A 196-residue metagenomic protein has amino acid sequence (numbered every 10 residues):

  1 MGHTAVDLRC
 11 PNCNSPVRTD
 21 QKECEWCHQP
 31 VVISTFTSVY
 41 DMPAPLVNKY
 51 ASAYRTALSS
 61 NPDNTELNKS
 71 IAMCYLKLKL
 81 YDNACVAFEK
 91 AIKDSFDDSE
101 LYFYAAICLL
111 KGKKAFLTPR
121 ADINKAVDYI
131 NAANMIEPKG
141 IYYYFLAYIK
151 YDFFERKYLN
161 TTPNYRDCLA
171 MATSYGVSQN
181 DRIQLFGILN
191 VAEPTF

Functional and structural regions predicted by a protein language model:
M1-K49: Long, contiguous interaction/recruitment modules in multidomain scaffold/adaptor proteins
L8, R156-F196: Terminal, low-structured helical/coil segments at or just beyond the last alpha-helical repeat
P62, F96, E137-P138, T173-N180: Short coil turns that delineate tetratricopeptide repeat
E66, E100, I141-Y143, D181: Start-of-helix register in tetratricopeptide repeats
S70, Y104-A106, F145, L185: Canonical tetratricopeptide repeat
K79, A106, L110-T118, A147-L159 (+1 more regions): Short coil/turn linking the two alpha-helices of tandem helical-hairpin repeats
